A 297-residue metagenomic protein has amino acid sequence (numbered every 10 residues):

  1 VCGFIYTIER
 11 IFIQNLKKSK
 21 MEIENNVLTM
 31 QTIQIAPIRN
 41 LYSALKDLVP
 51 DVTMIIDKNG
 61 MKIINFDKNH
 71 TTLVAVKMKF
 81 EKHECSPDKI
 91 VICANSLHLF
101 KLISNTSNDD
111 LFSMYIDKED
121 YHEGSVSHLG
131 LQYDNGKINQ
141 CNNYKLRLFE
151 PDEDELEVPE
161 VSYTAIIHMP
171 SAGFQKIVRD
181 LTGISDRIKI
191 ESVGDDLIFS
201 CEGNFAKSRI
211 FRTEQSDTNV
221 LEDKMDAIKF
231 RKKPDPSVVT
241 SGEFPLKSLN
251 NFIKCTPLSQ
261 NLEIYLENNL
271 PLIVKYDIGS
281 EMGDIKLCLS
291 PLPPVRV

Functional and structural regions predicted by a protein language model:
I11, K17-K46, P50-I184, K189-V297: DNA polymerase sliding clamps and clamp-related checkpoint/processivity subunits
